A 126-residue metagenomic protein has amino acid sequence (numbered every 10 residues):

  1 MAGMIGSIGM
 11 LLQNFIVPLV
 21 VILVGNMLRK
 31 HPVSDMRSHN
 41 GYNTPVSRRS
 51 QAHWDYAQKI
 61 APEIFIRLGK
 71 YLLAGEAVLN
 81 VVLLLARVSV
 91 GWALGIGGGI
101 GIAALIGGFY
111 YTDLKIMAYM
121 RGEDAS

Functional and structural regions predicted by a protein language model:
M1-V17, G75-L84, V88, A93-G99: Long, highly hydrophobic alpha-helical transmembrane signal-anchor segments
M10-Q13, S34, S38-N40, F65-R67: A loop-to-helix transmembrane entry motif
N14-G25, G69-L72, E76-N80, G101-T112: Helical transmembrane-bundle signal
L23-G41, Y111-K115: Membrane-water interface of transmembrane alpha-helices
G25-H31, R48, A52, L83-V90: Membrane-targeting and insertion segments and their boundary/processing signals
Y42-V46: A short, exposed loop/beta-hairpin motif centered on an aromatic-Gly-Thr core
S47-I66: Membrane interfacial helix-start motif at the N-side
V88-S126: Alpha-helical transmembrane segments and their immediate juxtamembrane interface regions
